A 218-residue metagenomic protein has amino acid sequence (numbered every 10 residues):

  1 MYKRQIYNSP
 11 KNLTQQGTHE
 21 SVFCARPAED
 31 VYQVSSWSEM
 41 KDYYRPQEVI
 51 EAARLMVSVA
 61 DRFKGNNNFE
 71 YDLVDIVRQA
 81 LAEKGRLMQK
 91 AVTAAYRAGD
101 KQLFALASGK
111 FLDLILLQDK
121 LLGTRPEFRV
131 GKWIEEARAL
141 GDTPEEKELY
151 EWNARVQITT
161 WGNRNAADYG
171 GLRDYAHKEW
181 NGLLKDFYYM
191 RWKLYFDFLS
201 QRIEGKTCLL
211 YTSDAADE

Functional and structural regions predicted by a protein language model:
M1-Q5, Y211-D217: Conserved small/polar residues in nucleotide/adenosyl-binding loops
K3-D75, Q79: Structured mid-domain segments that build the active-site/substrate or prosthetic-cofactor binding neighborhood
S9-N12, A98, T124: Short, well-ordered loop/turn and helix-capping segments at boundaries between secondary-structure elements and domains
A52-A53, A95, A107, A215-A216: Small-side-chain structural scaffolding
F69-K90, A95-Y96, F104, G109-L210: Long mid-to-C-terminal assembly/interaction modules of large eukaryotic proteins
